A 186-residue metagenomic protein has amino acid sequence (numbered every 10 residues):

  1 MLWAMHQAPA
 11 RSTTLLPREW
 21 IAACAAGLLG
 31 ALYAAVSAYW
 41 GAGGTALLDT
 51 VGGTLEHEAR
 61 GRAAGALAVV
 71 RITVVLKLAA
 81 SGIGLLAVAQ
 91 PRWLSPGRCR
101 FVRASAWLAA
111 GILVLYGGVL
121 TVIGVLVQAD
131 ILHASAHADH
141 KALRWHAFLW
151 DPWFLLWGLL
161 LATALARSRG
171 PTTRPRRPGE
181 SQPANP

Functional and structural regions predicted by a protein language model:
W3-E19, G84-A109, R169-P186: Cytoplasmic juxtamembrane regions at transmembrane-helix boundaries
P17, I21-A31, A68-R71, V75 (+3 more regions): Alpha-helical transmembrane segments of integral membrane proteins
A23-G30, V74-P91, F154-P171: Transmembrane alpha-helical segments in integral membrane proteins
L32-G44, G111-Q128: C-terminal TM-helix exit segments that contain a strictly Trp-centered aromatic cap at the helix terminus
Y33-A68: Hydrophobic transmembrane helix segments
A35, A59-V88, W107-G111: Core segments of alpha-helical transmembrane spans in multipass integral membrane proteins
A42-D49, A89-W93, V125-L132, A166-T173: Transmembrane helix-loop junctions in multipass membrane proteins, especially transporters and channels
H137-W157: Individual transmembrane alpha-helices with interfacial aromatic-anchor signatures
